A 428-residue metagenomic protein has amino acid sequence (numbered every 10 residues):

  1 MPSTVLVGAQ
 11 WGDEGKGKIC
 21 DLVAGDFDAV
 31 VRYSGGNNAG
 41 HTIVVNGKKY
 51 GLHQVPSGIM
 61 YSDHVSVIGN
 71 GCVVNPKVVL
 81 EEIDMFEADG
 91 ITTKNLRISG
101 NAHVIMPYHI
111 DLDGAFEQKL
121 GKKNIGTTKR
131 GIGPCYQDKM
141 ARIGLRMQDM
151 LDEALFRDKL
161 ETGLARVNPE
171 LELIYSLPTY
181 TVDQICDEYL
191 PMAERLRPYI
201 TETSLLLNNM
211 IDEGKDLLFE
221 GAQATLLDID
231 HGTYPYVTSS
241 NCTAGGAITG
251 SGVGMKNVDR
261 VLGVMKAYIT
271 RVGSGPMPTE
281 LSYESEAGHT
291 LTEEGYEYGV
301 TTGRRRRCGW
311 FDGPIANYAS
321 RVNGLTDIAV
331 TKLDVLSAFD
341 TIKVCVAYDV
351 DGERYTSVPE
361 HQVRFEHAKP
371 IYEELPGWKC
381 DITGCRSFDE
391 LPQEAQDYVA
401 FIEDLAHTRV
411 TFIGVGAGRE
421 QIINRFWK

Functional and structural regions predicted by a protein language model:
M1-K428: Non-transmembrane, aqueous-exposed alpha-helical and coiled segments at domain scale
